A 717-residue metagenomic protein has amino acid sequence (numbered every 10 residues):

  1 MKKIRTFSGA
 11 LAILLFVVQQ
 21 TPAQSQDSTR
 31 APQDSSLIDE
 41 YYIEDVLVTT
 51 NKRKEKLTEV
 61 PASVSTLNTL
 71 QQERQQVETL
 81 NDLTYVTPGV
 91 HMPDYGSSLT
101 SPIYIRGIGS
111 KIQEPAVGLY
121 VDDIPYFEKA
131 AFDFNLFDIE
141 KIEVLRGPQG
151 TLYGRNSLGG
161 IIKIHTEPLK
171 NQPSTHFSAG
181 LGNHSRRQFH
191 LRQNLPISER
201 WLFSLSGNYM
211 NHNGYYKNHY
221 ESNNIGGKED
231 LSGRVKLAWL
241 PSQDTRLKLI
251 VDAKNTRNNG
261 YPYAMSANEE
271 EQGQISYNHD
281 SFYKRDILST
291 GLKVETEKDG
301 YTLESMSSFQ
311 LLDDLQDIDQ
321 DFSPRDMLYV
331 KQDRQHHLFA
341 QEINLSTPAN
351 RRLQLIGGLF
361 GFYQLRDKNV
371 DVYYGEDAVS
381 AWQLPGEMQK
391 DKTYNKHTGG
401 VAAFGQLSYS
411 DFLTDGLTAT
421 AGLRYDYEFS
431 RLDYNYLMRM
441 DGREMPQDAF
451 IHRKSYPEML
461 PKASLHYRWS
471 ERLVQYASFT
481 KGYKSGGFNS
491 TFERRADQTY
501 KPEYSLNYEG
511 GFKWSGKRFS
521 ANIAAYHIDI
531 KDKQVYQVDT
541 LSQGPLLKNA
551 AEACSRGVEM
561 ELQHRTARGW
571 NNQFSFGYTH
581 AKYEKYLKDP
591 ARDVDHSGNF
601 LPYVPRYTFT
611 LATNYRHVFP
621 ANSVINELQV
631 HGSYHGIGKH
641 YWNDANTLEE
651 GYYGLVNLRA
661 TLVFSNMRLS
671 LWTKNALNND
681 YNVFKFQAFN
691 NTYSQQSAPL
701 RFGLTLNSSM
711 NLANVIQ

Functional and structural regions predicted by a protein language model:
D45, L80-L83, P102-G107, Y120 (+3 more regions): N-terminal periplasmic accessory domains that precede and gate Gram-negative outer-membrane beta-barrel machines
N81-I124: Extracytoplasmic beta-strand/coil segments of soluble accessory domains associated with Gram-negative outer-membrane
D122-P148: Short acidic/polar hinge/loop motifs at secondary-structure boundaries that mediate gating or recognition
S174-H176, L181-H212, Y220-N258, D286-L292 (+5 more regions): Transmembrane beta-barrel wall of Gram-negative outer-membrane proteins
L237-S242, D252, L345-P348, F360 (+3 more regions): Structural signature of Gram-negative outer-membrane beta-barrels, strongest in the C-terminal barrel of TonB-dependent
K293-Q320, R468, V474-T480, K484 (+4 more regions): Membrane-embedded beta-barrel scaffold of Gram-negative outer-membrane proteins
S346, N350, Q354-I356, F362 (+6 more regions): Gram-negative outer-membrane beta-barrel transporters
I356, R366, K531, R568-N572 (+2 more regions): C-terminal beta-signal and adjacent terminal beta-strands/loops of Gram-negative outer-membrane beta-barrel proteins
